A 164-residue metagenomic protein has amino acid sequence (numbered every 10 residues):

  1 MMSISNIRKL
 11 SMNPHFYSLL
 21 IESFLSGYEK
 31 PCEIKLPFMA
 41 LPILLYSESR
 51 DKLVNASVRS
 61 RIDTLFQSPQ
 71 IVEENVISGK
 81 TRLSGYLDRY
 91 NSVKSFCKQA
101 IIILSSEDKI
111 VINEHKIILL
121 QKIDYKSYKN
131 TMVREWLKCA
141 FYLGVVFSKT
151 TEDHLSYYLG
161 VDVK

Functional and structural regions predicted by a protein language model:
M1-F24, F147-K164: Short, extreme N-terminal leader segments that mark the start of a protein/domain
S18-Q70: N-terminal interaction modules that seed assembly of large macromolecular complexes
L45, K80-K94: Short helix-coil junctions and helix-kink-helix linkers
F66-Y86: Charged low-complexity stretches with an acidic bias
F96-I110: Basic amphipathic alpha-helical segments that dock to polyanions
I117-K122: Minor-groove-contacting beta-hairpin "wing" of winged helix-turn-helix DNA-binding domains
D124-K164: Glycine-rich, aromatic-bearing surface loops/beta-hairpins
